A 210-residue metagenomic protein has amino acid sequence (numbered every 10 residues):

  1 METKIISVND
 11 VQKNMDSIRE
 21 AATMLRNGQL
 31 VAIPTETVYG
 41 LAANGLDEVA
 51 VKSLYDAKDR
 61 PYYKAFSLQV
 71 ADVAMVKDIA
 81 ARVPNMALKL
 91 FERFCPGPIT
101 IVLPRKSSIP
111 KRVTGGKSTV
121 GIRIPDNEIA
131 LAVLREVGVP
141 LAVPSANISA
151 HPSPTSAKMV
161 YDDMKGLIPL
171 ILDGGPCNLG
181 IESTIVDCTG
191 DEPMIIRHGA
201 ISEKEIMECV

Functional and structural regions predicted by a protein language model:
M1-V210: Active-site-adjacent structural elements in enzyme catalytic cores
